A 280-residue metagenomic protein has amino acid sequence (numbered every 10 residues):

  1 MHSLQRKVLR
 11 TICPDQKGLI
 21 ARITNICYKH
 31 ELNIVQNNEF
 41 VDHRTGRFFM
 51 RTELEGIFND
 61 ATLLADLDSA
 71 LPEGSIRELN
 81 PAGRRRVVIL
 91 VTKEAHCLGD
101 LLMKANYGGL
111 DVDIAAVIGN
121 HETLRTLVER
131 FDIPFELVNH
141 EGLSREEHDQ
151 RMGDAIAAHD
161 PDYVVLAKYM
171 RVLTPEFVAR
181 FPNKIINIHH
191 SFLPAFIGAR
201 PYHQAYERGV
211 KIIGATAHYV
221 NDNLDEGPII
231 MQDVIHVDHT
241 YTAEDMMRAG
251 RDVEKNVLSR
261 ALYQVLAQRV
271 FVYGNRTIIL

Functional and structural regions predicted by a protein language model:
H2-P14: Short glycine-/aliphatic-rich beta-strand segments at the starts of folded cytosolic domains
T11-L19, I57-F58, V91: Short, surface-exposed ligand-recognition loops at beta-strand->loop->(often short) alpha-helix junctions that present
Q16-Q36: Short amphipathic alpha-helix segments
F40-L280: One-carbon transfer enzymes
